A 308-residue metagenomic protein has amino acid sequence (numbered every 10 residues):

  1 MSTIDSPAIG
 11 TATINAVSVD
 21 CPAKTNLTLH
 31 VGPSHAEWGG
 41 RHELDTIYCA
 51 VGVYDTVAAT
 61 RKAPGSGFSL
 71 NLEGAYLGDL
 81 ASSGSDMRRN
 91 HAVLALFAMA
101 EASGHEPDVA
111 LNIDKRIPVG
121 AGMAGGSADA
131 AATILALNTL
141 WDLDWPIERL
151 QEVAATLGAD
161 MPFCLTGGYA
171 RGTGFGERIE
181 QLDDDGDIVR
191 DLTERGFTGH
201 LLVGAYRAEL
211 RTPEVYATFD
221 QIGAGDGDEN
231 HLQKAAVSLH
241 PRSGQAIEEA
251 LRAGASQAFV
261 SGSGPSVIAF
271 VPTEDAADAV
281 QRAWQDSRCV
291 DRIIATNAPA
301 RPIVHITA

Functional and structural regions predicted by a protein language model:
S2-A121, T139, L143: ATP-binding N-lobe of GHMP and related small-molecule kinases
T3-P22, N26-T46, L143-A258, F270-A308: ATP-dependent small-molecule kinase catalytic core of the GHMP/sugar-kinase superfamily and closely related
S82-D86, A124, V237, V271: Charge-dense, low-complexity intrinsically disordered segments
L96-A100, N138, I247, Q281-W284: Conserved hydrophobic residues forming the short capping helix/wall of the S-adenosyl-L-methionine
A121-E148, F163-L165: DPxDG-like acidic metal-binding loop motif
P265-V267: Conserved glycine-rich beta-strand-loop-beta hairpin in the small C-terminal domain of fold type I
